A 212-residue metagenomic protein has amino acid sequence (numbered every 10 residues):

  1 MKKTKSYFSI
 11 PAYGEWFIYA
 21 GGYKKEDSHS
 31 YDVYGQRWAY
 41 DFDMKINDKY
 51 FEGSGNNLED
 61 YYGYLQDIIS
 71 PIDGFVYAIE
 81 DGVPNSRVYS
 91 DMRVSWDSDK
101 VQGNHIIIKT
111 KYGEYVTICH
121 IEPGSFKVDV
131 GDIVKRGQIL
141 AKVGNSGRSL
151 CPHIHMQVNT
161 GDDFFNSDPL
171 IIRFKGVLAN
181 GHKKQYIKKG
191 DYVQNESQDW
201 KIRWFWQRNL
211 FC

Functional and structural regions predicted by a protein language model:
M1-N47, E52-G53, E59-Y61: Non-catalytic extracellular/periplasmic "stalk" and linker regions immediately N-terminal to catalytic or recognition
K3-S6, F17-Y19, D27, S95-S98 (+3 more regions): Acidic, glycine-rich catalytic/binding loops that coordinate metals and/or anionic ligands
A20, M44, A78, H120-P123 (+2 more regions): A residue-level detector for short acidic-glycine micro-motifs
Y62-G63, F75-E122: Zn2+-dependent peptidoglycan hydrolase active-site motif and core
I68-V76, M156: Generic structural motif
G74-V76, G131-V143: A structural signal for short beta-strand/turn segments enriched in small hydrophobics and glycine
G82-W96, Q138-H153, D163: Flexible, gly/ser-rich surface segments that form the specificity/activation loops bordering the active-site cleft
E114-G137: Short histidine-centered loop motifs in beta-beta connectors
